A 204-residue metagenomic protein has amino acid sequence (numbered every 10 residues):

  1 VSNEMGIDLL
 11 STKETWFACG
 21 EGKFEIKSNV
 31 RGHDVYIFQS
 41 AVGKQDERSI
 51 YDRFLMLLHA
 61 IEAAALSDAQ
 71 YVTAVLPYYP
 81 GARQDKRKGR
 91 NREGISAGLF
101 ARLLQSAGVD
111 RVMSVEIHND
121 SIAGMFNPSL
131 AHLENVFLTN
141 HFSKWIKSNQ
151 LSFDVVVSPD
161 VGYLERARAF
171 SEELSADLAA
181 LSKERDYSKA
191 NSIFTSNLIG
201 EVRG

Functional and structural regions predicted by a protein language model:
S2-G204: PRPP-associated nucleotide enzymes
